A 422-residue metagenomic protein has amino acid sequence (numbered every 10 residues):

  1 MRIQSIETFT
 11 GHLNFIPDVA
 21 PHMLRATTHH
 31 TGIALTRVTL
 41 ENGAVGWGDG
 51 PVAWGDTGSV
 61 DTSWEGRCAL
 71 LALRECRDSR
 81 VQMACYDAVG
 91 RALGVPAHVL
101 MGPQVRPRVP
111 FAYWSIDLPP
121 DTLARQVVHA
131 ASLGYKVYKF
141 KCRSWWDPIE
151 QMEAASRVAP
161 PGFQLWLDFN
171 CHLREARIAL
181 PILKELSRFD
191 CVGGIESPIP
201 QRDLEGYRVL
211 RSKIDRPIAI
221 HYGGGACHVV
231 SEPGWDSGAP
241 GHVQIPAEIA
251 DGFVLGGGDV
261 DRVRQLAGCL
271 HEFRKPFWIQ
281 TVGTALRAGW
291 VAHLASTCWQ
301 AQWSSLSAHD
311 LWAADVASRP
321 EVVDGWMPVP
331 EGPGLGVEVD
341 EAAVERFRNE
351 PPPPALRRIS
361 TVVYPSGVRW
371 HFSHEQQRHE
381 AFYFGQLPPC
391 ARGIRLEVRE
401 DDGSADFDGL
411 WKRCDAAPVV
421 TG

Functional and structural regions predicted by a protein language model:
Q4, T8-D18, I33, G283-G422: Flexible C-terminal active-site loop/helix
S5-T10, R37-P96, V368, Q376-Q377 (+1 more regions): Metal- or metallocofactor-binding catalytic centers and their adjacent structured scaffolds across diverse enzyme
L24-H29: Short Gly/Pro-enriched turn/cap motifs at secondary-structure boundaries
D56-V60, A179, V230-E232, V263-A267 (+3 more regions): Histidine/acidic-residue-rich catalytic or RNA/ligand-binding cores of hydrolases and nuclease-related proteins
R91, V95, R108-A124, V128-S132 (+1 more regions): Active-site beta->alpha loop and helix N-cap motifs at the rims of alpha/beta catalytic domains
P107-T122, K141-R143, N170-A176, S231-G234: Active-site mouth loops of central-metabolism enzymes
W146-G289: Catalytic core of soluble alpha/beta enzymes
